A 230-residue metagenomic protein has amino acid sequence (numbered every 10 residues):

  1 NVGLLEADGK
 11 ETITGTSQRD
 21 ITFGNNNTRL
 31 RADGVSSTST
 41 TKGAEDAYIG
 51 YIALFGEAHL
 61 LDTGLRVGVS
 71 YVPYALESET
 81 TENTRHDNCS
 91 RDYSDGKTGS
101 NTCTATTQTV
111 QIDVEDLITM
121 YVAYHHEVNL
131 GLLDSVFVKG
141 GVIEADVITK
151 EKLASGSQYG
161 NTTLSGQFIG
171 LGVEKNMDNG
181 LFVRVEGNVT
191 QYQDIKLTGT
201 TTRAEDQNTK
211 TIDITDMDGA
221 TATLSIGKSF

Functional and structural regions predicted by a protein language model:
N1-E11, S70-L76, A123-N129, S135-K152 (+2 more regions): Short glycine-rich beta-strand segments
N1-L60, N129, E144-V147, T221-T223 (+1 more regions): Short glycine/proline- and aromatic-enriched beta-strand/turn motifs that initiate or cap beta-hairpins
G9-N25, E77-D95, S100, I143-T163 (+1 more regions): Outer-membrane beta-barrel translocator domains and adjoining extracellular loop/strand segments of Gram-negative
F23-L30, C89, I169, K175-F230: Predominantly the C-terminal beta-signal and adjacent terminal strand-loop region of outer-membrane beta-barrel
V35-G43, C103-Q111, K150-N161, D206-I214: Extracellular loop and loop/strand-boundary signature of outer-membrane beta-barrel proteins
K42, D46-I52, V114-I118, N161-I169 (+2 more regions): Residues that define the transmembrane beta-barrel architecture of outer-membrane proteins
I52-A58, V69-Y71, V114, M120-H126 (+4 more regions): Residues on the lipid-exposed face of transmembrane beta-strands in outer-membrane beta-barrel proteins
D62-V67, N129-V136, N179-V183: Repeated loop/turn-to-beta-strand initiation elements of outer-membrane beta-barrel proteins
